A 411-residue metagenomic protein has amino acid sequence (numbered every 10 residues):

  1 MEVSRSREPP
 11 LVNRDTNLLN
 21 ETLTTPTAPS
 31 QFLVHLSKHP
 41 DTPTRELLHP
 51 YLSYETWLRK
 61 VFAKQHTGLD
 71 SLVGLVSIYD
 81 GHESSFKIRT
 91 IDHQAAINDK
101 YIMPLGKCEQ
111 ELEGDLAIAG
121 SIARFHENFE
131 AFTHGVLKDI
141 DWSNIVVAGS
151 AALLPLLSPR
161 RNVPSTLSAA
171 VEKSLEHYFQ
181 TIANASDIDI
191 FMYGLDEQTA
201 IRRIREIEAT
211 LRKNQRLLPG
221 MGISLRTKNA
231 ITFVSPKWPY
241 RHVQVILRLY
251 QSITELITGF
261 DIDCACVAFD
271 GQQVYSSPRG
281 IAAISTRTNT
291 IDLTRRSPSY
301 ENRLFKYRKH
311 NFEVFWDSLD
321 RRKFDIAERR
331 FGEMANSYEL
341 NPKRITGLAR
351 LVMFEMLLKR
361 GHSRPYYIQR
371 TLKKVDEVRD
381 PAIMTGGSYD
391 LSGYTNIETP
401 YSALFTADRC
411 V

Functional and structural regions predicted by a protein language model:
M1-V411: Catalytic cores of the polymerase beta-like nucleotidyltransferase superfamily and closely associated nucleotide
